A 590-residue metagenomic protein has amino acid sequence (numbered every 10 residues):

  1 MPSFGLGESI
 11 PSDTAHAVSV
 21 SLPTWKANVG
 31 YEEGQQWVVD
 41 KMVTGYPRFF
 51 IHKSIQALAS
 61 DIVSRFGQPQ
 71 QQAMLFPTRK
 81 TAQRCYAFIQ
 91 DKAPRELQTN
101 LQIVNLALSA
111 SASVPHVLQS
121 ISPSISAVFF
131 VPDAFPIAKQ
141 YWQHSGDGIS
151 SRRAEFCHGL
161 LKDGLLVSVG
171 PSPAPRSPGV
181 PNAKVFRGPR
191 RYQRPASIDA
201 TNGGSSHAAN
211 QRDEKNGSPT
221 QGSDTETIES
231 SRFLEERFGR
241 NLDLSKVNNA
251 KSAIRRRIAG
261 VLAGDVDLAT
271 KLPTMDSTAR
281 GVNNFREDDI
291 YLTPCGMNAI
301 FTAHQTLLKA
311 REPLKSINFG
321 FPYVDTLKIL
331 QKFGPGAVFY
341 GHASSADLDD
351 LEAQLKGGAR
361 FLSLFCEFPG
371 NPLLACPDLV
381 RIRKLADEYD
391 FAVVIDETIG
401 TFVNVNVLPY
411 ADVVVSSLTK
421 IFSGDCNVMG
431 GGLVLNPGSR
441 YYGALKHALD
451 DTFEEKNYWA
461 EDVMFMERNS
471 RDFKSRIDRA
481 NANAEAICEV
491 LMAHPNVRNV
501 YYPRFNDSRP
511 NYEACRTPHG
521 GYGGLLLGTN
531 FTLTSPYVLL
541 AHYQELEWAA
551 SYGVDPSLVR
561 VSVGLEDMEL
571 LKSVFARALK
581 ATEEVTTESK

Functional and structural regions predicted by a protein language model:
P2-R286, I300, R311, L330 (+5 more regions): PLP-dependent enzyme catalytic core of the Aspartate aminotransferase-like
Y31, Y46, Y86, Y141 (+14 more regions): Sequence-level detector for tyrosine residue identity
E226-D243, R256-R257, A444, A448-G528 (+2 more regions): Structural motif of enzymes handling amino- and sulfur-group chemistry
M275-N496, Y501, S589: Conserved PLP-enzyme active-site core in the AAT-like
D347, I421-F422, D507-R509, A541: A broad, structure-centric signal for solvent-exposed, well-ordered loop/edge residues that line or flank functional
K420, G524-L533: Shared catalytic-loop signature of beta/alpha-barrel
